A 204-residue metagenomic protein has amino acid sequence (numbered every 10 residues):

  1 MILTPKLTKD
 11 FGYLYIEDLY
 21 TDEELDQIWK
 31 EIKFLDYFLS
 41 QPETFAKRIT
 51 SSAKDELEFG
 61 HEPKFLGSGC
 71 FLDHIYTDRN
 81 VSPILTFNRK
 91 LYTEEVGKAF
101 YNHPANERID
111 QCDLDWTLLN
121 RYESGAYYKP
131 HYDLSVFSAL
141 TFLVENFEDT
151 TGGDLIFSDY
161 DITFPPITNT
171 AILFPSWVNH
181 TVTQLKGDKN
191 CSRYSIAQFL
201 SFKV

Functional and structural regions predicted by a protein language model:
M1-A105: Non-heme Fe(II)/2-oxoglutarate
K90, E94-V204: Catalytic core of non-heme Fe(II) oxygenases with the double-stranded beta-helix
